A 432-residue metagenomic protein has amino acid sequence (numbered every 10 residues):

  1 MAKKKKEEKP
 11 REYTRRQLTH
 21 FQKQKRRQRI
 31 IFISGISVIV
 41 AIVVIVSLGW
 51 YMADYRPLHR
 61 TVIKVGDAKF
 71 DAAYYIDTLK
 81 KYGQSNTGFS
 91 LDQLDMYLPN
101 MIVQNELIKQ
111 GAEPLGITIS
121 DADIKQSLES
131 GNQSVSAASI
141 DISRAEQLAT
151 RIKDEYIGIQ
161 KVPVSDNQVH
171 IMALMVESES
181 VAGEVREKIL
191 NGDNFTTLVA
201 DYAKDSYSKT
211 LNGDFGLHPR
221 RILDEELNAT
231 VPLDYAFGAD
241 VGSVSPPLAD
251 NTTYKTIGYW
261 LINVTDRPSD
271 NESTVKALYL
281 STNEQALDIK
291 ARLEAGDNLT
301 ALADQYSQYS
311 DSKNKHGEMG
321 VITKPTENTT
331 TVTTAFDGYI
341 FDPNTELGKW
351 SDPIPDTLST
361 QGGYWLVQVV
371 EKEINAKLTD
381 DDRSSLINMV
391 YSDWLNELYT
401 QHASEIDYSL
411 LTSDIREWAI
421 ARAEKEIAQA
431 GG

Functional and structural regions predicted by a protein language model:
K5-I36, V44-L58, G83, D95 (+6 more regions): PPIase-associated folding chaperone regions across multiple families
W50-I142: N-terminal targeting/tethering segments
Y75, F195-T196, L299-T300: Conserved hydrophobic/aromatic "anchor" residues that stabilize well-ordered secondary structure elements
N132-A138, T196, D205-G213, Y309-H316: Secretory-pathway/luminal and periplasmic proteins that interact with or process carbohydrate-rich
G213-L227, P232, G317-P325: N-terminal entry motif of extracellular EGF-like repeats
